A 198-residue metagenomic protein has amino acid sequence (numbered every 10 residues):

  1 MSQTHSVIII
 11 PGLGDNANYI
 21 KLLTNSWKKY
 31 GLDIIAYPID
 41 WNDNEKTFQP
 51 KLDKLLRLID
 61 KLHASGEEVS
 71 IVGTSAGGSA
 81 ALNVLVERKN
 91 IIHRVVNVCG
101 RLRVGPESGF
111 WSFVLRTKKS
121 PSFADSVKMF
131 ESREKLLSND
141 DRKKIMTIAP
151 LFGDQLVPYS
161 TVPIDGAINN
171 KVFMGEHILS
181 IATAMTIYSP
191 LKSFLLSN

Functional and structural regions predicted by a protein language model:
M1-E67, E176-H177: Active-site catalytic motif of lipid deacylating hydrolases and related acyltransferases
V7, N18, D33-A36, L52-R142: Serine-dependent carboxylesterase/thioesterase catalytic core of lipase-like alpha/beta-hydrolase/SGNH enzymes
P11, G73, A149-P150: Short beta-strand/turn micro-motifs composed of small residues that flank or help shape donor/cofactor-binding pockets
D15, N42, G77, R103 (+1 more regions): Surface-exposed, flexible loop/turn segments at secondary-structure boundaries
Y30, I91, I164-G166: Short, structured coil segments at secondary-structure junctions
V98-N198: The alpha/beta-hydrolase serine catalytic core
